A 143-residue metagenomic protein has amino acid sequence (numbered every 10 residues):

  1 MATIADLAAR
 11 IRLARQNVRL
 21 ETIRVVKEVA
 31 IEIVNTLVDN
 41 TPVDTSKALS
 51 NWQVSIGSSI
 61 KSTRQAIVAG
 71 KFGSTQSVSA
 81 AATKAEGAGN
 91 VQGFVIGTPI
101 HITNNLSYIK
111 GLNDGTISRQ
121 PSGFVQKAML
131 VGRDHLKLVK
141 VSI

Functional and structural regions predicted by a protein language model:
M1-I143: Short, Lys/Arg-rich flexible segments
